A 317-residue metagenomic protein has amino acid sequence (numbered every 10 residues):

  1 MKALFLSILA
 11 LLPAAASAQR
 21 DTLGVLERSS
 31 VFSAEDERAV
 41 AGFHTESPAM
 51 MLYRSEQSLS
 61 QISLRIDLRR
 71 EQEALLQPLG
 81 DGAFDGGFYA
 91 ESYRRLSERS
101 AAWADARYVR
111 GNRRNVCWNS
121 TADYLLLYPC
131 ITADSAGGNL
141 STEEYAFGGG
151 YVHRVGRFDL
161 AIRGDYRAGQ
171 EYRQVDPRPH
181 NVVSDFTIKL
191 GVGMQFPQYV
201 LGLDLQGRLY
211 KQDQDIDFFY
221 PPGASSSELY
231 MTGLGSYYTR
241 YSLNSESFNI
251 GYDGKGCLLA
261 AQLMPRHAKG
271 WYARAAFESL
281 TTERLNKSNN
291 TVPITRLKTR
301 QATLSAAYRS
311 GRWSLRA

Functional and structural regions predicted by a protein language model:
A18-R114: N-terminal, post-signal peptide beta-strand-biased segments of exported outer-membrane/organellar beta-barrel and other
S60-L68, A104-R110, I162-A168, L203-L209 (+2 more regions): Transmembrane beta-barrel strands of outer-membrane/channel proteins
Q72, G82-F88, S141-F147, P177-I188 (+3 more regions): Residues that define the transmembrane beta-barrel architecture of outer-membrane proteins
Q72-L79, N115-T121, Y172-H180, Q214-Y220 (+1 more regions): Outer-membrane beta-barrel translocator domains and adjoining extracellular loop/strand segments of Gram-negative
F88-R94, F147-H153, I188-M194, L259-P265 (+1 more regions): Residues on the lipid-exposed face of transmembrane beta-strands in outer-membrane beta-barrel proteins
R99-A102, R157-L160, Q198-L201, K269-A273 (+1 more regions): Repeated loop/turn-to-beta-strand initiation elements of outer-membrane beta-barrel proteins
G150-Q174, V183-F186, Y272-K287: Surface-exposed extracellular loop regions of Gram-negative outer-membrane beta-barrel proteins
Y238-A317: Long, internal scaffold/assembly segments composed of regular secondary structure
